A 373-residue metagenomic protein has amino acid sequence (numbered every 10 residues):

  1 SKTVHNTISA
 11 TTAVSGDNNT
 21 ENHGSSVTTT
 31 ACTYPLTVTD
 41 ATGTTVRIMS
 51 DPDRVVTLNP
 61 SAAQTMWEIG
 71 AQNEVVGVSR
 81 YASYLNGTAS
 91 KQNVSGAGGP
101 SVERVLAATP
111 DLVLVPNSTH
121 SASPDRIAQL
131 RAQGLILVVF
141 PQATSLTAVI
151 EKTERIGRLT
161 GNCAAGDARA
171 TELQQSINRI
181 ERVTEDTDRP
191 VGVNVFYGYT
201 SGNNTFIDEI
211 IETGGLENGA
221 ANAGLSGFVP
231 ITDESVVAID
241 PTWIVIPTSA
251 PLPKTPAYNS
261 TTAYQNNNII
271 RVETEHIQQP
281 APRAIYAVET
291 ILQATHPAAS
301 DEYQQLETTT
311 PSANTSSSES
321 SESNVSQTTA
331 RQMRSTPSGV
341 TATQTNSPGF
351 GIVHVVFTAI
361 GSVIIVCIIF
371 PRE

Functional and structural regions predicted by a protein language model:
S1-V38, R47, N314-E373: Secretory targeting signatures
N18, N22, S26-T28, N86 (+8 more regions): N-linked glycosylation sites
C32, T147-R155, D167, I246-T341: Structured C-terminal subdomain patch of bacterial secreted/periplasmic proteins
C32-T39, T45, M49, D53-Q129 (+3 more regions): A short, structured surface patch at a secondary-structure boundary
R54-M66, N162-E217, E307-N324: Basic- and aromatic-lined ligand-binding clefts that recognize polyanionic substrates
S79, N204-V229, R271: His/Asp/Glu-enriched short active-site or ligand-binding loop at hydrolase and phosphoryl-transfer sites
S101-P110, P230-D240: Short helices/loops that flank or line small-molecule/ion binding pockets
S123-D125, P141-R155, R189-E209: Extracytoplasmic ligand-binding site segments that recognize negatively charged/polar headgroups
